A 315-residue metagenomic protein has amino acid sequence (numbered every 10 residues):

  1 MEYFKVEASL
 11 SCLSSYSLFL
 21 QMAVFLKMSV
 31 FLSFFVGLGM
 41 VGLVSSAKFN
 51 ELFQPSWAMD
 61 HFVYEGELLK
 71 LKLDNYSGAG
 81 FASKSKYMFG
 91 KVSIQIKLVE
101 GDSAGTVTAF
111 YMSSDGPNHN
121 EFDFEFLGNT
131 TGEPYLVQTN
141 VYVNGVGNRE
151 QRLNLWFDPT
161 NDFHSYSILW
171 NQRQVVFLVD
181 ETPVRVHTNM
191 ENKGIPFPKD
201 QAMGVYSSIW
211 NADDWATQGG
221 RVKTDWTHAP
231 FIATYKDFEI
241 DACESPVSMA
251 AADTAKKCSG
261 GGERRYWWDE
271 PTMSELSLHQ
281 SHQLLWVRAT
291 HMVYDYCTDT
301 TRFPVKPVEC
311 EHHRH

Functional and structural regions predicted by a protein language model:
M1-Q21: Intrinsically disordered, low-complexity basic segments at termini and long loops, enriched in Pro/Gly and/or Arg/Ser
E2-Y3, A23-H315: GH16 jelly-roll
